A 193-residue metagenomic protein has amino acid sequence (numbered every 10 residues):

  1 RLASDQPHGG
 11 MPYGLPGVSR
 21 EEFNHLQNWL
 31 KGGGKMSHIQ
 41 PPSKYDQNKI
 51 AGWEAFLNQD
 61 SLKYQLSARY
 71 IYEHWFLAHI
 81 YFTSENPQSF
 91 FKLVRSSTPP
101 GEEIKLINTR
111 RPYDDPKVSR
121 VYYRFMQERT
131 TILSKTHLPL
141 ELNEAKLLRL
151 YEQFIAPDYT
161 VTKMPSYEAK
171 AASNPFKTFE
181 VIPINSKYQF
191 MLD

Functional and structural regions predicted by a protein language model:
R1-D193: Aromatic- and Gly/Pro-enriched helix-to-coil junctions and flexible linker segments
